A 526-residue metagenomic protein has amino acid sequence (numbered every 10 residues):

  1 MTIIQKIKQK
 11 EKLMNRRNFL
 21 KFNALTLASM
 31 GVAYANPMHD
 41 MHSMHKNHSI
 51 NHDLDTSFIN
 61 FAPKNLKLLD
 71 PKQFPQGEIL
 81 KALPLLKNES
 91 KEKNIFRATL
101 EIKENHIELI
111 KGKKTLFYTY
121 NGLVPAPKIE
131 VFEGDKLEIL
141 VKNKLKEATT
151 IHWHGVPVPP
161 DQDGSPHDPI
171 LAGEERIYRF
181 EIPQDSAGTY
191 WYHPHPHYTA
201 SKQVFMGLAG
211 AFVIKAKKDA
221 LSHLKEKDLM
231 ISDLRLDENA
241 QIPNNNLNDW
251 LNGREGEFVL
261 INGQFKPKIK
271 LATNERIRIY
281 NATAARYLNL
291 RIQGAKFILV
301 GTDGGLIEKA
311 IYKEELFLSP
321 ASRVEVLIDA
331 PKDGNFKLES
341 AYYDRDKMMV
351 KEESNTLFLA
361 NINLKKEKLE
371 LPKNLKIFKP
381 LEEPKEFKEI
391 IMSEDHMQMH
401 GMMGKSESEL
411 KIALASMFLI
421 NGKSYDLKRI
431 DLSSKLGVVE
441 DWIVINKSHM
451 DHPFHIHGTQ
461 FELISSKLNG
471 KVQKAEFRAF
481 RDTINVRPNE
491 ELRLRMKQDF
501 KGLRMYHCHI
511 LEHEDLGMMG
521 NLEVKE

Functional and structural regions predicted by a protein language model:
M1-N18, F22-A33, D40-S43: N-terminal secretory signal peptides
N23, E275, S340, K388 (+2 more regions): Polar/charged side chains located within well-ordered beta-strands of beta-rich proteins
H39-P320, V326, K332, F358-H400 (+3 more regions): Histidine-centered copper-binding motifs that mark active-site loops of extracellular/periplasmic copper enzymes
D40-M41, G155, D161-P166, I170 (+3 more regions): Active-site pocket scaffolds in enzymes
V141, I279, L338-S340, H507: Extracellular beta-strand-rich recognition modules
G188-Y190, G334-F336, G502-R504: Exposed beta-strand face motif in extracellular beta-rich ectodomains
Y198-S201, D333-L359, H509-G517: Terminal connector regions
